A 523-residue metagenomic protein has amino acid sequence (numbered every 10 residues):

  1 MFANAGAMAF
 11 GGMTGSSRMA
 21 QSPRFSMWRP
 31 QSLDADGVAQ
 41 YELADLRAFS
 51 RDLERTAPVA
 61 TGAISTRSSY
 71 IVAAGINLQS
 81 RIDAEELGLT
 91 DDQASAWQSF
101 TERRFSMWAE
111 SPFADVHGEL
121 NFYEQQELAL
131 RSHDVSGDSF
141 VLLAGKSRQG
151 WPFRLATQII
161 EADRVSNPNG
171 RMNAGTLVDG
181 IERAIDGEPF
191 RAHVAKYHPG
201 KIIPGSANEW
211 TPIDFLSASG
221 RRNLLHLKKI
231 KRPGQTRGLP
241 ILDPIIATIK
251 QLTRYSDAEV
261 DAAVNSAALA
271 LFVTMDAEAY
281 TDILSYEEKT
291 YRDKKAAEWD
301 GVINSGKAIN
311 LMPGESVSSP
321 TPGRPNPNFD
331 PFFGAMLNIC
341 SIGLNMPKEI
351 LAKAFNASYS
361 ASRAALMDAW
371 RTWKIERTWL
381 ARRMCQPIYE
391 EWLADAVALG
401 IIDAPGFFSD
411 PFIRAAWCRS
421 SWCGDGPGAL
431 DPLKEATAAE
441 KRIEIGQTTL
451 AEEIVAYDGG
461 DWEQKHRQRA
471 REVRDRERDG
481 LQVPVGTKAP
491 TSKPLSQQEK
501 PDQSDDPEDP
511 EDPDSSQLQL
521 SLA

Functional and structural regions predicted by a protein language model:
M1-M13, A364-M367, W379-A523: C-terminal anchoring/interaction modules
M1-T90, L520-A523: N-terminal-proximal low-complexity accessory segments that begin disordered and transition into the first
T56-E86, Q125-D134, L242-E259, L380 (+2 more regions): Short, Φ-rich (hydrophobic/aromatic) sequence segments
Y70-I230, R442: Structured, mid-chain assembly/scaffold modules that mediate subunit interfaces within large macromolecular complexes
S95, V116, K307-L430: Surface-exposed loop-to-helix/strand elements on domain peripheries
A114, V135, S139, P233 (+8 more regions): Intrinsically disordered or highly flexible coil/loop and linker segments, enriched in small and charged/polar residues
L120, L143-G145, A262-A268, M312-P313 (+4 more regions): Short coil/turn segments at secondary-structure boundaries
R221-S362, P494-S496: Extended, charged amphipathic alpha-helical segments
